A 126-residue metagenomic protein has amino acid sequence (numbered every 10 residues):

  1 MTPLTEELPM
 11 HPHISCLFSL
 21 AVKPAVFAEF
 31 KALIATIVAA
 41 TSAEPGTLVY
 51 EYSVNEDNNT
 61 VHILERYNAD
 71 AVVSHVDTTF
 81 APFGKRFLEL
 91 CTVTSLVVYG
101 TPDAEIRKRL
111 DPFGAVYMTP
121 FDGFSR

Functional and structural regions predicted by a protein language model:
M1-P9: Short, Lys/Arg-enriched N-terminal segments with co-localized hydrophobic residues within the first ~10-30 amino acids
I14-L20, H62: Active-site-flanking beta-strand signature of metal-NTP-handling nucleotidyl enzymes and homologous cyclase-like
A21-K31: Short, surface-exposed ligand-recognition loops at beta-strand->loop->(often short) alpha-helix junctions that present
I34, V38, F80: Short amphipathic alpha-helical/adjacent loop interface patches that line ligand and macromolecule-binding sites
S42-L48, R66-Y117: An amphipathic, aromatic/His-enriched active-site/gating alpha helix that lines ligand/cofactor pockets
S53-N58, L90: A short beta-turn/loop motif at secondary-structure boundaries
A104-I106, F121-R126: A short acidic, often aromatic-flanked loop/helix-cap motif at beta-alpha or helix-coil junctions that lines enzyme
